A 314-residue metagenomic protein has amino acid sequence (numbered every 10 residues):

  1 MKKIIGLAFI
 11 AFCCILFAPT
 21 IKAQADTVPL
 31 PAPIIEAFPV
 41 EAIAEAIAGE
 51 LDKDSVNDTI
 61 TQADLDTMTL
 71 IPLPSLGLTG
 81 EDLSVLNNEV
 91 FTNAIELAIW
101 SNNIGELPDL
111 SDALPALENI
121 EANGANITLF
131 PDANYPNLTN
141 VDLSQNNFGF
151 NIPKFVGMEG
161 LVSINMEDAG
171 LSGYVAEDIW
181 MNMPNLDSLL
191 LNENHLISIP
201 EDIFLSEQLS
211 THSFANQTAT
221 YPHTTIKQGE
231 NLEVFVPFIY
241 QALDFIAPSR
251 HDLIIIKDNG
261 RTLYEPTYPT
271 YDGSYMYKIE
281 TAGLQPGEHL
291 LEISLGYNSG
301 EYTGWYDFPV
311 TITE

Functional and structural regions predicted by a protein language model:
F17-P29: Sec-dependent signal peptide cleavage junction
D52-E106, A113-L117, A122: LRR N-terminal entry segment and analogous cap-like coil->beta motifs
M68, A94, I104, L117 (+8 more regions): Conserved hydrophobic position(s) of the canonical leucine-rich repeat
T69-P74, I95-I99, E118-A122, T139-L143 (+3 more regions): Conserved hydrophobic beta-strand positions in leucine-rich repeat
L76-E81, N102, A125, N146 (+3 more regions): Conserved "Asn-ladder"/turn position within leucine-rich repeats
D82-N88, I104-S111, I127-A133, G149-F155 (+2 more regions): The feature encodes a structural signal of leucine-rich repeats
V162-L171, A176-Q228: Leucine-rich repeat domain C-terminal region
T281-G287: Surface-exposed, short loops/turns at beta-strand junctions within beta-sandwich domains
